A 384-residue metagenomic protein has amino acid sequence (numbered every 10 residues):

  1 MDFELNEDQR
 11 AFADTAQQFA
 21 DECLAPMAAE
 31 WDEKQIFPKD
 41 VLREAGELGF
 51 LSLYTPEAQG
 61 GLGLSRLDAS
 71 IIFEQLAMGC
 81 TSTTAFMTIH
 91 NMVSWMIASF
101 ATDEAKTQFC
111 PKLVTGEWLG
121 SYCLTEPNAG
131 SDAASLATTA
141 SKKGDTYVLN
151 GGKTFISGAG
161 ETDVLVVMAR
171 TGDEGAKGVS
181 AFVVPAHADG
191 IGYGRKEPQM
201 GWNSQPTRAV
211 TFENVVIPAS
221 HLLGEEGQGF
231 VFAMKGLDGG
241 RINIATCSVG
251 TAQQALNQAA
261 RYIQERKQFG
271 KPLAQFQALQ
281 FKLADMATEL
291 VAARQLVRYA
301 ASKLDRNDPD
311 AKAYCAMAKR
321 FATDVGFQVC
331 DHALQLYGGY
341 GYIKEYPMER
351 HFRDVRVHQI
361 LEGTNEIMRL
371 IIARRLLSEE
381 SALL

Functional and structural regions predicted by a protein language model:
M1-T84, T88, F100-A105, K112 (+5 more regions): Alpha-helical interface subdomain recognition
M92-F100: Helix-loop "lid/cap" segments that line or gate small-molecule binding pockets
G116-L124: A short, Trp-centered hydrophobic/proline-enriched beta-strand micro-motif
N128-S131, F155-G158, R170-D173, Q199-P206: Short Gly/Pro-enriched turn/cap motifs at secondary-structure boundaries
S131-D132, Y147: Hydrophobic, small-residue-rich alpha-helical packing segments that form membrane-like cores
S135, H187-P218: Flexible, small-/acidic-enriched active-site or ligand-binding loops
A137, D145-T146, N150-Y193: A short core secondary-structure module
N214-F232: Long, acidic (Asp/Glu-rich), low-complexity accessory segments flanking structured domains
